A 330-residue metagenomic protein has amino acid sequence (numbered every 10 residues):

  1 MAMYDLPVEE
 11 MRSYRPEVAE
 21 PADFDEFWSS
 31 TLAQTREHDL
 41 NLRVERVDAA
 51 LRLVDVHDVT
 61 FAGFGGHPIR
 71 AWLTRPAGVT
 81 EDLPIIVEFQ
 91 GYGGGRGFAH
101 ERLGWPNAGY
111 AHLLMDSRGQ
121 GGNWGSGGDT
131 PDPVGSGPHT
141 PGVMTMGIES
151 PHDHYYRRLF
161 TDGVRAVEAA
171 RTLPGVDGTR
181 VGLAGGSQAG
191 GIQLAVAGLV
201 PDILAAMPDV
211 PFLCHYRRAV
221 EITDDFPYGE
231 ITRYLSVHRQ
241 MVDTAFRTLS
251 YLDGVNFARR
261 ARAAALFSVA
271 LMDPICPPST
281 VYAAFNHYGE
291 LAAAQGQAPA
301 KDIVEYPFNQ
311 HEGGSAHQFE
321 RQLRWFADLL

Functional and structural regions predicted by a protein language model:
M1-D55: N-terminal targeting or regulatory segments adjacent to alpha/beta-hydrolase or S9 domains
A71-R75, E81-G93, H112: Short beta-strand element of the alpha/beta-hydrolase
G97, L103-T161: Cap/lid segment of the alpha/beta-hydrolase catalytic domain
G142-S187: Gly/Ser-rich "nucleophile elbow"/oxyanion-hole loop immediately N-terminal to the catalytic nucleophile in hydrolases
G190, L194-Q240, E305: Hydrolase active-site cap/lid region
A258-A261, F267-V269, D273: Short beta-strand/loop motif that positions the catalytic acidic residue of the alpha/beta-hydrolase fold
L271-C276, H311-E312: Acidic catalytic loop of the alpha/beta-hydrolase fold
Y282-L330: C-terminal catalytic histidine-bearing segment of alpha/beta-hydrolase fold enzymes
